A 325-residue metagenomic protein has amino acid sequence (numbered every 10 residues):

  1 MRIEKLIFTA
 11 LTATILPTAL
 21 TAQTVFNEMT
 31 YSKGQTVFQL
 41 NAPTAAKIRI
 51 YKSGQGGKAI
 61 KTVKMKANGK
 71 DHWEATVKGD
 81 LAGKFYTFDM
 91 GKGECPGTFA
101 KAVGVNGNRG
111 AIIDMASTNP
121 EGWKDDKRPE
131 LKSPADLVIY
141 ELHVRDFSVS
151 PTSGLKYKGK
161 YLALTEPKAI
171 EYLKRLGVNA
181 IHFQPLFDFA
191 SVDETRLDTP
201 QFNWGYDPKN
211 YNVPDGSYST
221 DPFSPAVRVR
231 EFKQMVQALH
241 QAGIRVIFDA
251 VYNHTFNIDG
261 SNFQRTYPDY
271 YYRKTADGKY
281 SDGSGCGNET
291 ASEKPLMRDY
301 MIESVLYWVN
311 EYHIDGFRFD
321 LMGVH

Functional and structural regions predicted by a protein language model:
M1-T24: Bacterial Sec-dependent N-terminal signal peptides
Q23-V37, K64-E141, D146-G159: The feature marks proteins involved in alpha-glucan
N41-K47: Short proline/glycine-enriched turn/loop motifs at strand-loop junctions of beta-rich domains
T44, K61, G69-D71, A82-K84 (+8 more regions): Residues that flank catalytic or metal-binding motifs in active/ligand-binding sites
I48-I50, Y86: Short beta-strand elements bearing conserved aromatic residues within extracellular beta-rich modules
K52-K58: Change "in extracellular beta-sheet-rich domains … of secreted and cell-surface proteins" to "in beta-sheet-rich domains
H143-H313, L321-M322: Substrate-binding/active-site clefts of carbohydrate-active enzymes
